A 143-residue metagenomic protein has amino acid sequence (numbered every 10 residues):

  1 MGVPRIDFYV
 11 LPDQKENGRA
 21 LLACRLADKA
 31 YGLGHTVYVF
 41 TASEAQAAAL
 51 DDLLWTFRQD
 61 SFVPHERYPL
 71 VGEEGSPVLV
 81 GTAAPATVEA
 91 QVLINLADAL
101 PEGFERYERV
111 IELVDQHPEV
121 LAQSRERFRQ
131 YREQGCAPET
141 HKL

Functional and structural regions predicted by a protein language model:
M1-R19: Glycine-rich phosphate-binding "P-loop"
D7-V10, T36-A42, L93-N95, E112-L113: Short hydrophobic beta-strand segments
A20-C24, R125: Short amphipathic alpha-helical segment that frequently serves as the phosphate-/nucleotide-binding helix
A23-G72: Short, well-structured hydrophobic secondary-structure segments
P69-R106: Mid-chain, well-packed structural core segment of small domains
Q91, E102, V120-F128: Helix-rich interaction surfaces within compact, conserved domain-sized segments that mediate assembly or partner
R109-V120: Trafficking entry modules
A122-L143: Well-ordered alpha/beta subsegment
